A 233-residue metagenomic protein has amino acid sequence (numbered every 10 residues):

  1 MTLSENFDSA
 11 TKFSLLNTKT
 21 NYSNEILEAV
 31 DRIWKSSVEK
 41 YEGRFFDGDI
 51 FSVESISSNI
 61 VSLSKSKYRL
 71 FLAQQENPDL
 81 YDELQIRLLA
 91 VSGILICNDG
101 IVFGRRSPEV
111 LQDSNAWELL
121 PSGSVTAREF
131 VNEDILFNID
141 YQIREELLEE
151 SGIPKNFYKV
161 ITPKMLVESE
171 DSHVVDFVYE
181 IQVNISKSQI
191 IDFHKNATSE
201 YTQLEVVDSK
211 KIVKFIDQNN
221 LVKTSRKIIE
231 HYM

Functional and structural regions predicted by a protein language model:
M1-E118, S124-E145, I153-D192, S199 (+1 more regions): N-terminal leader/linker segments that precede catalytic domains of diphosphate-processing enzymes
T202: Lipid deacylating catalytic domains
